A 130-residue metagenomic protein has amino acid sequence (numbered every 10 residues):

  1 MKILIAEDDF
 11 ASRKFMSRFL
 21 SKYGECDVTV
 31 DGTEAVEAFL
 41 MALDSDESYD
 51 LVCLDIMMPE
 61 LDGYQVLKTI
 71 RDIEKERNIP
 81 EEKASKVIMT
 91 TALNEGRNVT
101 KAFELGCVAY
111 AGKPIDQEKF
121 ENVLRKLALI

Functional and structural regions predicted by a protein language model:
E7: Conserved acidic carboxylate
F10-V30: Two-component/phosphorelay signaling modules centered on CheY-like receiver
S21, V28-M41, G63: Helix N-cap/capping motif at the beta->alpha junctions
L43-C53: Active-site beta3 strand of CheY-like receiver
M58: Receiver (REC) domain active-site loop signature in two-component systems and cognate sites in sensor histidine kinases
K83, N94-A109, N122: Alpha4 helix (beta4-alpha4-beta5 surface) of REC/receiver domains from two-component response regulators
I115-L124: C-terminal output helix
